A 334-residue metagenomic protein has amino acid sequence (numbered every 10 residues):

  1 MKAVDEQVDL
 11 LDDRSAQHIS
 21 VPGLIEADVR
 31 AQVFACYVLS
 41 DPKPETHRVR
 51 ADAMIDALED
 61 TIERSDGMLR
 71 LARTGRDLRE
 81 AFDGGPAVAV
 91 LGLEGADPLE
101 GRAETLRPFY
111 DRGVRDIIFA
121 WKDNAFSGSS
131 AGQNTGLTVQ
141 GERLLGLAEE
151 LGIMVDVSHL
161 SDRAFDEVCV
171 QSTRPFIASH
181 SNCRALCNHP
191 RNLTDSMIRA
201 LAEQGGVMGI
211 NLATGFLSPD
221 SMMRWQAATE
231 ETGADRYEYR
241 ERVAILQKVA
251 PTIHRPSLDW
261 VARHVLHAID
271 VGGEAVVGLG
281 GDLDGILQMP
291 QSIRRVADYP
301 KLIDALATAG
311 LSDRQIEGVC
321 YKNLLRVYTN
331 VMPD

Functional and structural regions predicted by a protein language model:
M1-T135, V139, N188-D334: N-terminal hydrophobic targeting/anchoring segments and the immediately downstream early-domain regions of hydrolases
L69-A72, I153-L160: Catalytic beta/alpha-barrel core
A87, L145-M154, A309: Short, surface-exposed connector motifs at secondary-structure boundaries
G92, M154-D156, A178, L279-G280: Generic enzyme active-site microenvironment
R102-L106, A164-R174: Distinct, well-ordered alpha-helical segments
G136-Q140, D156-A164, L193: Short, contiguous, pocket-lining structural segments that sit at or immediately flank catalytic/ligand-binding sites
L137-L151, V168-A178, L302: Alpha-helix-loop-beta-strand connector modules within alpha/beta enzyme cores
L160, S181-N182, N211-G215: Histidine- and/or cysteine-centered catalytic micro-motif in compact active-site loops
